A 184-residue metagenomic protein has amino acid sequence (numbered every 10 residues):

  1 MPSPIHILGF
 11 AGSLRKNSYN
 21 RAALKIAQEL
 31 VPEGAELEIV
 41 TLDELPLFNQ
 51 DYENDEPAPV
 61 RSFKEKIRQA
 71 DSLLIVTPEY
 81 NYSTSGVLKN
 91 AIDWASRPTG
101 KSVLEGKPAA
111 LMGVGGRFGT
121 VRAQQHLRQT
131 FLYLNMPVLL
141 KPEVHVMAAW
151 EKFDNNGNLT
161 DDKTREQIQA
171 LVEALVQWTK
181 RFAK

Functional and structural regions predicted by a protein language model:
P2-G34: N-terminal beta1-alpha1 ligand-phosphate binding loop
P2-P4, L8, P137-K184: Glycine-rich phosphate/pyrophosphate-binding loop and the adjoining helix
I7, N20, L24, V60 (+4 more regions): A general structural signal for well-ordered alpha-helical segments in protein cores
F10-A11, V40, M112: Short hydrophobic segments within beta-strands
V31-E38, P137-V138: A generic structural motif
E38-L47, V144-W150: Short connector loops at secondary-structure junctions
L42-A58, F153: N-terminal beta-loop-helix "entrance" segment that forms/cooperates in small-molecule cofactor or anionic ligand
P57-N135: Helix-loop-strand module that forms the ligand-binding subsite of alpha/beta enzymes
